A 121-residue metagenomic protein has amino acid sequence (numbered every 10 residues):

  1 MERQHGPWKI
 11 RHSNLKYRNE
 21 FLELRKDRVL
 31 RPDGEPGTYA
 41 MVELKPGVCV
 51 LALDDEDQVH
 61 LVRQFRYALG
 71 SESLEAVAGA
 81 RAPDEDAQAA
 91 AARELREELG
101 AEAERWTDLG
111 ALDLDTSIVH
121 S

Functional and structural regions predicted by a protein language model:
M1-Y17: Extended interaction-bearing regions that mediate binding to partners or small molecules
Q4-H5, R18-E23, G70: A short, polar/charged loop/turn motif at coil->beta-strand junctions and beta-hairpin connectors
H5-P7, Y39-R93, E97: Conserved Nudix-box catalytic region and its N-terminal flanking loop in Nudix hydrolases and closely related
H12-C49, D55: Acidic, metal-coordinating catalytic segment for phosphate/diphosphate chemistry, firing primarily on the Nudix
S13, V62-Q64, A111: Residue-level detector of high-confidence beta-strand sites
E20-L24, R28-P32, D86-L99: Short, charged N-terminal helix-start/capping segments
E23, K45-P46, L53, R66 (+2 more regions): Active-site segment of metal-dependent pyrophosphate-handling enzymes, primarily the Nudix hydrolase catalytic core
